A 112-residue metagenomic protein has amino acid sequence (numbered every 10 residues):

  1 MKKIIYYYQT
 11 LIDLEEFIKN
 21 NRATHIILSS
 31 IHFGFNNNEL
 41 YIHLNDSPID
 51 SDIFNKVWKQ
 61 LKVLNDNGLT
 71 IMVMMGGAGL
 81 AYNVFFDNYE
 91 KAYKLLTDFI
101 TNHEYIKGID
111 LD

Functional and structural regions predicted by a protein language model:
M1-D112: Chitinase-like catalytic core of GlcNAc-active glycosidases
